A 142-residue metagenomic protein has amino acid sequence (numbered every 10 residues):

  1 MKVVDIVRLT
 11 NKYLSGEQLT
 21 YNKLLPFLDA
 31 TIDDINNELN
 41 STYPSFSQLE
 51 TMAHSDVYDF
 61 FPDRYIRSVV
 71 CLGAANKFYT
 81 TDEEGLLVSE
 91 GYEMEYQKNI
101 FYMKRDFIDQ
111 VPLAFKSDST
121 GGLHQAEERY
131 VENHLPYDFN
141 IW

Functional and structural regions predicted by a protein language model:
M1-F60, T81, R105-W142: Conserved short "hinge" loops at termini or chain/domain junctions
K2, K23, I66-R67, V88: Generic detector of ordered secondary-structure context
P44-Q48, L87-Y92: Short, glycine/acidic-rich hinge or "gate" loops at secondary-structure transitions that mediate conformational
Y58-D59, R67-S68, G85, Y92: Generic structural signal for short, flexible, solvent-exposed coil/loop and linker residues
R64-K77: Elongated alpha-helical scaffolds
K77-V88: Short helix-capping/linker segments at secondary-structure and domain boundaries
S89-K104: Short secondary-structure subsegments characteristic of cysteine-rich extracellular domains
